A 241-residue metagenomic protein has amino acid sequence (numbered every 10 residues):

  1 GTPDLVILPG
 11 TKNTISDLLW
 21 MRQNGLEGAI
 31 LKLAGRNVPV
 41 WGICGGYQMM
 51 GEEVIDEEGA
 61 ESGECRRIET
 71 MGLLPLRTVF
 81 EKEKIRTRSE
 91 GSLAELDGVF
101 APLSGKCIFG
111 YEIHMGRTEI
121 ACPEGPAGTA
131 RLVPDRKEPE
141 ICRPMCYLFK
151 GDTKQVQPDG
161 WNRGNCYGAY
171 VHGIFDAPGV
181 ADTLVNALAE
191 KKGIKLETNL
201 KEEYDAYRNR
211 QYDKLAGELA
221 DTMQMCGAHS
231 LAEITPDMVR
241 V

Functional and structural regions predicted by a protein language model:
T2-L8: Terminal amphipathic helices with adjacent charged low-complexity linkers/tails
P9, G110-H114, Y167-V171: Active-site-proximal beta-strand elements of phosphoester/diester hydrolases
K12-F100, S104-F109: Cysteine-nucleophile active-site neighborhood
R36, E52-D56, L76-V79, T118-E119 (+7 more regions): Short, well-ordered loop/turn and helix-capping segments at boundaries between secondary-structure elements and domains
M71, I113, H172, G217 (+1 more regions): Hydrophobic, well-ordered secondary-structure elements that form the walls of internal hydrophobic environments
L96-G164: Catalytic beta-strand/loop cores that center a nucleophilic Ser/Cys/Thr and support acyl-enzyme chemistry
P134, V156-L219: Acyltransferase
G217-V241: Alpha/beta catalytic cores of nucleotide-metabolism and tRNA/nucleoside-modifying enzymes
